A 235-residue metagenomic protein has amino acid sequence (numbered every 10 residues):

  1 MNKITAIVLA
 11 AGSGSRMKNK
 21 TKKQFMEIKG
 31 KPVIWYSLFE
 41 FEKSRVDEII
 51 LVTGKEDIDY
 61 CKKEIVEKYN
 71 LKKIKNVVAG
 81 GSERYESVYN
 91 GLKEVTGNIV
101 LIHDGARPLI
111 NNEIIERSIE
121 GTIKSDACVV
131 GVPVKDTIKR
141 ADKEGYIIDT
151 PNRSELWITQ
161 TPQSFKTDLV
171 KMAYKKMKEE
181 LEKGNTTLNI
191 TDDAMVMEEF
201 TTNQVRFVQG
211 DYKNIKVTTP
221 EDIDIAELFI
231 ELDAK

Functional and structural regions predicted by a protein language model:
N2-I58: N-terminal glycine-rich phosphate-binding loop and ensuing alpha1 helix
V8, I34, G91, D104 (+3 more regions): Residue-level signal for inorganic ion chemistry
M17, F41, C61-I65, S118 (+2 more regions): Hydrophobic packing residues within well-ordered alpha-helices of enzyme cores
W35-G97, K178-K183: Conserved N-terminal catalytic core of the sugar/cofactor nucleotidyltransferase
C61-E64, V88-Y89, N112-E113, K139-E144 (+2 more regions): Short, well-ordered secondary-structure micro-motifs
I74-N76, S82-A141, Q160: Conserved beta-loop-beta/alpha segment of the NTase-like Rossmann-fold superfamily that binds/positions NTPs
R140-F165: Short, flexible, basic/aromatic active-site loop/helix in glycosyltransferases
I158-K235: Conserved alpha/beta core of the MobA/IspD/sugar-nucleotide pyrophosphorylase nucleotidyltransferase superfamily
